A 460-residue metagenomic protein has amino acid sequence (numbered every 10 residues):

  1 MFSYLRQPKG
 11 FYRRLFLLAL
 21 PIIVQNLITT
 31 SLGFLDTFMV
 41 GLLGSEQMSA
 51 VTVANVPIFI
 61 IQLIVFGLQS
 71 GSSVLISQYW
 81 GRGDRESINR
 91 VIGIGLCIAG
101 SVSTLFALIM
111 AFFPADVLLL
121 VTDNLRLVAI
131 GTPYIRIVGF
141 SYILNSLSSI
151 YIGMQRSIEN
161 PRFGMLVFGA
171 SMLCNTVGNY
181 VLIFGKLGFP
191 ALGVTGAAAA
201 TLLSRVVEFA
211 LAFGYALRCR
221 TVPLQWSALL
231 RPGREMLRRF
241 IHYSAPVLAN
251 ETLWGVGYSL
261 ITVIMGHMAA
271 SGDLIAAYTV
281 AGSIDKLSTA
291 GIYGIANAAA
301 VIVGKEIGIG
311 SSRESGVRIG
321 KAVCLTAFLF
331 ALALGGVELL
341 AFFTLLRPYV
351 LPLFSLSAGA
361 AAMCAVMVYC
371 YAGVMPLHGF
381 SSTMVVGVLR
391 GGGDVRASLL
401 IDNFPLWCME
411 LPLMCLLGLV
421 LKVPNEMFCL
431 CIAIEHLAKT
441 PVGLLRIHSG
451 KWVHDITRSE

Functional and structural regions predicted by a protein language model:
M1-A19, I76-I143, C174, F189-S244 (+2 more regions): Short alpha-helical transmembrane segments in multi-pass integral membrane proteins
Q7-F38, L42-L43, F59-G71, L75 (+6 more regions): N-terminal transmembrane alpha-helices
L17-G33, I137, S171, S204-E208 (+4 more regions): Transmembrane helical elements of multi-pass membrane transporters/channels
V24, D36-V40, V51, I76 (+22 more regions): Hydrophobic/aromatic residues within transmembrane alpha-helices of membrane transport systems, especially the TMDs
L27, S31-S49, L118-L125, V181-L192 (+6 more regions): Helix-terminus/linker motif at the lipid-water interface of multi-pass membrane proteins
F34-F38, L108, I150-M154, V177-F184 (+8 more regions): Alpha-helical transmembrane segments of multipass membrane proteins
M48-L108, N145-G164, I275-A341, L346 (+1 more regions): Small-residue-rich hydrophobic transmembrane alpha-helices
Q69, S73, V138-R156, G164-N175 (+6 more regions): Short runs within selected transmembrane alpha-helices of multi-pass transporters and secretion channels
